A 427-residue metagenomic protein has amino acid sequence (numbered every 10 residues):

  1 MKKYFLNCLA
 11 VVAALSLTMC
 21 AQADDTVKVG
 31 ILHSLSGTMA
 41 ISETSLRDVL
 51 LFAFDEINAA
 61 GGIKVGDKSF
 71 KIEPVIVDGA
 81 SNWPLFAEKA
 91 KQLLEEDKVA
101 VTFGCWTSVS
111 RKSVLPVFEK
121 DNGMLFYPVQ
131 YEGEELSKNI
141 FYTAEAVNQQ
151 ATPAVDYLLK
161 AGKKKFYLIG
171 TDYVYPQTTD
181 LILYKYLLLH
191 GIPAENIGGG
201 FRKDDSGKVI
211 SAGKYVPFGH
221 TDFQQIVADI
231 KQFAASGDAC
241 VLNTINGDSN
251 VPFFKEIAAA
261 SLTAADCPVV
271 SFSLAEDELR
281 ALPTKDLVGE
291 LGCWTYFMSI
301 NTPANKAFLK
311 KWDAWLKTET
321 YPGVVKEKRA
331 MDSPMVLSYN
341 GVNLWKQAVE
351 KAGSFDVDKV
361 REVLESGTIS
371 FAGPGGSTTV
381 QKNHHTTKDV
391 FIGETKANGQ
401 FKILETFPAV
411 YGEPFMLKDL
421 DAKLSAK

Functional and structural regions predicted by a protein language model:
C8-T18: Bacterial N-terminal signal peptides
D24, D48-P74, G191-E195: Signal peptide-proximal N-terminal region of secreted/periplasmic/extracellular or secretory-lumen proteins
G30-L51, V77-W83, W106-V109, D172-Q177 (+2 more regions): Extracytoplasmic "Venus flytrap"
I31, L93-W106, F126-P128, K165-G170 (+5 more regions): Periplasmic-binding protein-like
I41-D48, I63-E134, T143, V216-Q224 (+1 more regions): Beta-alpha junction/loop-to-helix N-cap segments that form part of ligand/metal-binding clefts
E88, E132-E134, K138-A260, P303 (+1 more regions): Extracellular/periplasmic Venus flytrap/periplasmic-binding protein
I257-Y339, E350-G353, T395, L404-A426: Extracellular/periplasmic periplasmic-binding protein-like sensory domains
N343-K427: Extracellular/periplasmic bilobal clamshell ligand-binding domains
